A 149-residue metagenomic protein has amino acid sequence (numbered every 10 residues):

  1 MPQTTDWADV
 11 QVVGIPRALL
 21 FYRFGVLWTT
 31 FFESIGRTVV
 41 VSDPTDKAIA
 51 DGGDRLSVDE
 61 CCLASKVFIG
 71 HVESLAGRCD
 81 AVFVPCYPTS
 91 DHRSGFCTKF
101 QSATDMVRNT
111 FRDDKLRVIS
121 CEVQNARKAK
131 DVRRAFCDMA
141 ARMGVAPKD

Functional and structural regions predicted by a protein language model:
M1-D149: An N-terminal assembly and electron-transfer interface module characteristic of large anaerobic redox and radical
